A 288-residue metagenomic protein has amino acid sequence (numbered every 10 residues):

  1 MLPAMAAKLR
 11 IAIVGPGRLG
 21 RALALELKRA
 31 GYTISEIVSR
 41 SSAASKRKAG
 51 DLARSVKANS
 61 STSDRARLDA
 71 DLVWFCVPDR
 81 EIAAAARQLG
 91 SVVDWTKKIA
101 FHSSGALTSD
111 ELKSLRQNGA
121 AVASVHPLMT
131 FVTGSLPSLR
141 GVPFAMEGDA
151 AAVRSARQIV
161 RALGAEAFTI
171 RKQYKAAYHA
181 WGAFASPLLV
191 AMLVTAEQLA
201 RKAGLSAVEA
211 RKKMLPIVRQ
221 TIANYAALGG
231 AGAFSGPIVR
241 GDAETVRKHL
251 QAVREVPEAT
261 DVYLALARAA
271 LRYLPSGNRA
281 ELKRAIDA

Functional and structural regions predicted by a protein language model:
L2-R65: NAD(P)+-binding Rossmann beta1-loop-alpha1 motif at the extreme N-terminus of oxidoreductases
A7-R10, K97, G141: Phosphate-coordination loops involved in phosphoryl transfer and adenosine-cofactor binding
R21, L25, R29, R87-S91 (+3 more regions): Short, well-ordered alpha-helices that flank and scaffold nucleotide-derived cofactor binding pockets
L23, K48-S55, L115-G119, L136-A227: Internal alpha-helical scaffold of NAD(P)-dependent oxidoreductase catalytic cores
E36-S39, A100-S103, F144-E147, A270: Short, hydrophobic beta-strand segments that form beta-sheet elements in well-ordered domains
S55-L136: Rossmann-like NAD(P)(H) cofactor-binding subdomain of soluble oxidoreductases
A223-E281: Interdomain hinge/lid region at the active-site interface of Rossmann-like NAD(P)-dependent oxidoreductases
